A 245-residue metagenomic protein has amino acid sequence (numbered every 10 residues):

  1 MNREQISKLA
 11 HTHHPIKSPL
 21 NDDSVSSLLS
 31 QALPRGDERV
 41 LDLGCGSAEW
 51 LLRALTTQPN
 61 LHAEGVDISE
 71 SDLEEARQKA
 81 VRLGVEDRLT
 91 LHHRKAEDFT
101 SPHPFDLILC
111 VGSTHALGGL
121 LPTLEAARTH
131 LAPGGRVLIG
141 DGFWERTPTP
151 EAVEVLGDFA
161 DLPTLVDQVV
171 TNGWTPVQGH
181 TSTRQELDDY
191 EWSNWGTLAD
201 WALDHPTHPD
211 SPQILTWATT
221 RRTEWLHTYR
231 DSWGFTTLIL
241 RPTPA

Functional and structural regions predicted by a protein language model:
S18-G36: Conserved alpha-helix/loop element of class I SAM-dependent methyltransferases that forms part of the SAM/SAH-binding
D37-G46: Conserved class I S-adenosyl-L-methionine
E49-E97: Class I SAM-dependent methyltransferase SAM/SAH-binding core
E97-I108: A short acidic, Gly/Pro-enriched loop at the edge of an enzyme's catalytic core that lines a small-molecule cofactor
L107-G119: A short SAM/SAH-binding and catalytic strip from SAM-dependent methyltransferases
L121-R136: A short glycine-rich, Lys/Arg-flanked "PGG" loop and its adjoining helix->strand segment in the class I
I139-D158: Short, glycine-/aromatic-enriched active-site segment of Class I SAM-dependent methyltransferases
T181-A245: Conserved Class I S-adenosyl-L-methionine
